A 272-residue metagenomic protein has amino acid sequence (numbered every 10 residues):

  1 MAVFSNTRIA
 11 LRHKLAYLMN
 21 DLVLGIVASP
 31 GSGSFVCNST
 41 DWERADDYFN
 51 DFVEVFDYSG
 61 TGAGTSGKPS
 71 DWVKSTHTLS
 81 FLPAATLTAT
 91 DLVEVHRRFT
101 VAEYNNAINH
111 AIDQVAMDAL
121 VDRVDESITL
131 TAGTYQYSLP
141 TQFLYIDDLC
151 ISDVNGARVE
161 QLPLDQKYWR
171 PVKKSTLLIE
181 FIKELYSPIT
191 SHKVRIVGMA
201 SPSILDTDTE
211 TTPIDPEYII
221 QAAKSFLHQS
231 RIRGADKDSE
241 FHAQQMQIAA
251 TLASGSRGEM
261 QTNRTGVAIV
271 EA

Functional and structural regions predicted by a protein language model:
M1-S66, S70-A272: Glycine-enriched, solvent-exposed interface loops adjoining structured elements
